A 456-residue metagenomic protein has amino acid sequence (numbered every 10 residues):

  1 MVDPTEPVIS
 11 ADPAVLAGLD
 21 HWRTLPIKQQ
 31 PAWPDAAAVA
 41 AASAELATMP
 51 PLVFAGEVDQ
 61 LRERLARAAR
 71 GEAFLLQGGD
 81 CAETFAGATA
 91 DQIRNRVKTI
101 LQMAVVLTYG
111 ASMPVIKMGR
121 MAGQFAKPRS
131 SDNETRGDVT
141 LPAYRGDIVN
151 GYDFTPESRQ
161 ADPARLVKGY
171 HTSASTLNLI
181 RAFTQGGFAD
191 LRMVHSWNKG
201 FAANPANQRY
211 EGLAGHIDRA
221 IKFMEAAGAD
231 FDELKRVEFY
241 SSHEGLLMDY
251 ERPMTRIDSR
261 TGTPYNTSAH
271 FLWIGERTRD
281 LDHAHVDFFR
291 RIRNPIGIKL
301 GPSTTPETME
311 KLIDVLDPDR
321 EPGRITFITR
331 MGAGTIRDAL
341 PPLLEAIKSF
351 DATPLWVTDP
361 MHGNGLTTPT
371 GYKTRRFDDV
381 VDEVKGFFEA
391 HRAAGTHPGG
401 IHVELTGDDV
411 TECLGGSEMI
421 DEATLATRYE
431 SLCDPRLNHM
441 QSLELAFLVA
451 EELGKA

Functional and structural regions predicted by a protein language model:
M1-D147: Long, contiguous, compositionally biased segments that the model treats as domain-scale units
Q60-R62, D282-H285, L312, P341-L343: Glycine-rich, charged/polar anion/phosphate-binding loops that engage phosphate groups from diverse ligands
L76-D80, R290-I292, E321-G323, H362-T367: Short acidic (Asp/Glu) and glycine-rich catalytic loops that position anionic groups and cofactors
G79, G119, G301, D359-M361 (+1 more regions): Anionic group-transfer/hydrolysis microenvironments
E83, A88-G332, R375, E383 (+2 more regions): Active-site-facing alpha/beta catalytic cores
P306-L312, L316-P318, R324-W356, H362-S417: Non-transmembrane, aqueous-exposed alpha-helical and coiled segments at domain scale
